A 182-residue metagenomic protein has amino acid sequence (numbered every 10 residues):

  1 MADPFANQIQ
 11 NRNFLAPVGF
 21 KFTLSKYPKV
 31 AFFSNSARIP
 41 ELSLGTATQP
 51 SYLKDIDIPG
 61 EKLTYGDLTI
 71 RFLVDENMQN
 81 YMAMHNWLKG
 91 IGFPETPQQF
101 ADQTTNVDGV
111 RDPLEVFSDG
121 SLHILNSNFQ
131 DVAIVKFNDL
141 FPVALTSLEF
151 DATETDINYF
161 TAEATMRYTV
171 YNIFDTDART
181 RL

Functional and structural regions predicted by a protein language model:
M1-L182: Glycine-rich, low-complexity intrinsically disordered segments
